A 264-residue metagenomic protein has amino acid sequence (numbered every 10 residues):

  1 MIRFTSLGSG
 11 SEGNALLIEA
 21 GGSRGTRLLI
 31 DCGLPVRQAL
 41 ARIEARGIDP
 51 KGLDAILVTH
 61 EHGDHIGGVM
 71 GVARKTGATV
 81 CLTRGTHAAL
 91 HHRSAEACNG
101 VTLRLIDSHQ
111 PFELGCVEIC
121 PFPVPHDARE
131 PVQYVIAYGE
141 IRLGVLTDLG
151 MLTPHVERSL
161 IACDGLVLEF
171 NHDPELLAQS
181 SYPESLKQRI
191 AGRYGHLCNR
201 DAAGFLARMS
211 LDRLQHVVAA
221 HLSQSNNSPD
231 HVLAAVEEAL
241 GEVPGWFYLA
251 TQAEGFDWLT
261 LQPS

Functional and structural regions predicted by a protein language model:
M1-R46, E130-D148, G165: Conserved beta-strand hairpin/beta-sheet module of binuclear metal-dependent hydrolase folds, prominently
T5-L16, V58-V69, A73, H91 (+1 more regions): Structured catalytic core of nucleotide-sugar glycosyltransferases
I30-G33, L53-E61, C81-R84, G144-T147 (+3 more regions): Active-site neighborhood of phospho(di)ester-bond hydrolases with catalytic His/Asp-centered motifs
V36-L82: Active-site metal-binding motif and surrounding structural segment of the metallo-beta-lactamase
H62-I66, A88-A89, A128-R129, M151-P154 (+2 more regions): Active-site environment of divalent metal-dependent phosphoester hydrolases
G67-T76, H91-S94, N227-A234: Metal-dependent catalytic neighborhoods of phosphoester/phosphodiester hydrolases
R84-Q133, A137-E140: Metallo-beta-lactamase
P154-T251: Cap/insert and terminal regions of metallo-dependent hydrolase folds
